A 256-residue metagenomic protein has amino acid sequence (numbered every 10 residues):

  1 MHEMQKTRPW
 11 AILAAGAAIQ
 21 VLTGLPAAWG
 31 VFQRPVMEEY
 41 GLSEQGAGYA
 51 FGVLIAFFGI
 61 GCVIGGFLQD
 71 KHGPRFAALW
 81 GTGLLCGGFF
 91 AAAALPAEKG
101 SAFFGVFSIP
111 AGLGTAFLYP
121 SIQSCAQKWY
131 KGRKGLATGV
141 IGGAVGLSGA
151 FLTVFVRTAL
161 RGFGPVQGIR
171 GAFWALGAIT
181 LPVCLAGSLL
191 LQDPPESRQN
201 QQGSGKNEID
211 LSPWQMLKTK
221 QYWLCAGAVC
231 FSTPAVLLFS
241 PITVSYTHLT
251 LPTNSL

Functional and structural regions predicted by a protein language model:
W29-Q33, K220-L249: Extracytoplasmic gate region of multi-pass secondary transporters
C62-G73: Helix-to-loop junctions at the C-terminal end of transmembrane segments in multipass secondary transporters
L84-A97: C-terminal ends and interior cores of transmembrane alpha-helices in multi-pass membrane transporters/permeases
A102-A116: Hydrophobic core of transmembrane alpha-helices in multi-pass small-molecule transporters, especially MFS/SLC-type
F117-Y130: Intracellular juxtamembrane helix-capping segments at the cytosolic ends of symmetry-related transmembrane helices
V145-Q192: Helix-loop-helix hairpin linking two adjacent transmembrane segments in secondary transporters
D193-L211: Flexible cytoplasmic inter-helical loops of multi-pass small-molecule transporters
H248-L256: Single conserved hydrophobic/aromatic residue that forms the stacking wall/gate of nucleotide- or nucleobase-binding
